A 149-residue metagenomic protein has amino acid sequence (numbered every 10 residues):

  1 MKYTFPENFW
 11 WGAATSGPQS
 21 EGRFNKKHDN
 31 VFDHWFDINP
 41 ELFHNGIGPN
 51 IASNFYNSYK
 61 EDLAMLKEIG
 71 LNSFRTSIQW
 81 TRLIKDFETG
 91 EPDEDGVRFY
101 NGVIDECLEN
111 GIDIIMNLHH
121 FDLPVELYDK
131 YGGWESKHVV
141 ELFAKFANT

Functional and structural regions predicted by a protein language model:
M1-L71: N-terminal carbohydrate-binding accessory modules
F24, L63-T149: Substrate-binding cleft and catalytic face of glycoside hydrolase catalytic domains, especially the flexible beta-alpha
